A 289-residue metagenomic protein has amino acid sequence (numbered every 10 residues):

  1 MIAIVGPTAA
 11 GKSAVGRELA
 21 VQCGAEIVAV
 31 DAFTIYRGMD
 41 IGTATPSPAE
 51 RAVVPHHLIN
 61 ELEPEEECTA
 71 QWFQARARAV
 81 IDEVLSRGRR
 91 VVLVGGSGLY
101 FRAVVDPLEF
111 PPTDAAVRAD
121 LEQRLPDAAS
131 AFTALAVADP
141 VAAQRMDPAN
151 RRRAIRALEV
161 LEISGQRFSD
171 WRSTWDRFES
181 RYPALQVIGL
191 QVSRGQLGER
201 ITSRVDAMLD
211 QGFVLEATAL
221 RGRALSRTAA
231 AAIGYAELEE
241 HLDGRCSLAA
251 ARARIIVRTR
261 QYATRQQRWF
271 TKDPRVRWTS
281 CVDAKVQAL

Functional and structural regions predicted by a protein language model:
M1-L289: Phosphate/pyrophosphate-binding catalytic cores of soluble transferases and nucleic-acid-acting enzymes
